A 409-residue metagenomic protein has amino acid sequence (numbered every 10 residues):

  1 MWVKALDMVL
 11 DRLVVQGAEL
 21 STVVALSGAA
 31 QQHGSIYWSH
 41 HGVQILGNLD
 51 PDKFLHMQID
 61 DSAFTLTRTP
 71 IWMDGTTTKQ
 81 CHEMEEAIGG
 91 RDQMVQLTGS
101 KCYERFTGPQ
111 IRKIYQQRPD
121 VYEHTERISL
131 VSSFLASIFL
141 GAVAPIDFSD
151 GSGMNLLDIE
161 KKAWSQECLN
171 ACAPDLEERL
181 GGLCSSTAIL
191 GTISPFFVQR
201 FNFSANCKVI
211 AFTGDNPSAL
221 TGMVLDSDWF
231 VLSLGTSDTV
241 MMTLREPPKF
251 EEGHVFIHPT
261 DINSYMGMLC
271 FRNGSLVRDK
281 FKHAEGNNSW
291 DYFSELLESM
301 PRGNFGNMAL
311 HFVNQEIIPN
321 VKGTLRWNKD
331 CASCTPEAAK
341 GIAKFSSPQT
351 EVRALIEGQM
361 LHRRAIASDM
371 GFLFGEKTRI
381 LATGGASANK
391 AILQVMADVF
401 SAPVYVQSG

Functional and structural regions predicted by a protein language model:
M1-G17, L49-G99, F106: Phosphate-binding loop and its immediate beta->loop->alpha context in nucleotide/phosphate-handling enzymes
M1-Q58, V198-K208, Q394-V404: N-terminal glycine/serine-rich phosphate-binding loop of ATP-dependent small-molecule kinases, especially carbohydrate
A18-S21, E178, G375: Structured loop/turn residues at beta-strand edges in well-structured enzyme cores
A29, S39, D74, D215 (+1 more regions): Acidic active-site catalytic centers that drive phospho-/nucleotidyl reactions and related ester hydrolyses
A30, G181-T187: Core alpha/beta catalytic barrel or barrel-like domain that forms the active/cofactor pocket in diverse metabolic
T78-K101, R105-A144, N155-P174, I189-G409: Active-site core segments that coordinate phosphate-bearing ligands/cofactors across diverse enzyme families
